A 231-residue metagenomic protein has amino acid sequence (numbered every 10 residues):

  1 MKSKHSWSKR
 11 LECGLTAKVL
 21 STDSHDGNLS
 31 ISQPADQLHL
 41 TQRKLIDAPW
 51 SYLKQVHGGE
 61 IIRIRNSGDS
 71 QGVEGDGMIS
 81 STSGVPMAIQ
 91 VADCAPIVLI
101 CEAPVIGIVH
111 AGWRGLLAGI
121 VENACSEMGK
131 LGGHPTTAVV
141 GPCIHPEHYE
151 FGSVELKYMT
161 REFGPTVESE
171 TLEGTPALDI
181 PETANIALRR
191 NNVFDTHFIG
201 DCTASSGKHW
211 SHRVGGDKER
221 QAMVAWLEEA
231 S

Functional and structural regions predicted by a protein language model:
M1-S231: Active-site microenvironment for binding and transforming phosphate-containing groups
